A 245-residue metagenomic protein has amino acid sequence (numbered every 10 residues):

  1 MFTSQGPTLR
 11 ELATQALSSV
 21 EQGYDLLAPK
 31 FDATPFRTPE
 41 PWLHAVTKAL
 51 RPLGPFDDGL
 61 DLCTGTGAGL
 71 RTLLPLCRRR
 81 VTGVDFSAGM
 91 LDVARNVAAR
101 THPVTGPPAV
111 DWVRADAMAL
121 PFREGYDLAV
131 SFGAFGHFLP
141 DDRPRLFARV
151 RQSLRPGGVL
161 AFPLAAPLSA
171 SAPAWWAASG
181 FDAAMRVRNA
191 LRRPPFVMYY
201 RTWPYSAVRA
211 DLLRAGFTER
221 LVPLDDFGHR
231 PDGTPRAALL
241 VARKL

Functional and structural regions predicted by a protein language model:
F2-G54, T72: Conserved class I S-adenosyl-L-methionine
L60, T66-A119: Class I SAM-dependent methyltransferase SAM/SAH-binding core
V130: A conserved beta-strand element that flanks and buttresses the S-adenosyl-L-methionine
P144-P156: A short glycine-rich, Lys/Arg-flanked "PGG" loop and its adjoining helix->strand segment in the class I
A161-M185: Conserved class I S-adenosyl-L-methionine
Y199-G216: Short alpha-helix
F217-G228: Conserved S-adenosyl-L-methionine
G228-L245: Core SAM-dependent methyltransferase catalytic element
